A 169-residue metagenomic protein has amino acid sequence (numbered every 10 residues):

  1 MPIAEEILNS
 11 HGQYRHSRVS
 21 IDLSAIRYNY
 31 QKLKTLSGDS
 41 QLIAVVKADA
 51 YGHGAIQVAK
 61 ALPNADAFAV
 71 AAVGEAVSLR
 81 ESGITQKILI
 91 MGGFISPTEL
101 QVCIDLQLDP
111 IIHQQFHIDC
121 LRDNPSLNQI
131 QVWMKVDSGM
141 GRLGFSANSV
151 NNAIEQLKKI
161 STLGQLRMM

Functional and structural regions predicted by a protein language model:
M1-L8: N-terminal amphipathic/basic leader segments beginning at the initiator methionine
P2, Q13, R18-S20, R27 (+1 more regions): Active-site-proximal beta-alpha core segment in soluble small-molecule metabolic enzymes
I26-N29, L33: Alpha-helical packing segments of well-folded alpha/beta enzyme cores
